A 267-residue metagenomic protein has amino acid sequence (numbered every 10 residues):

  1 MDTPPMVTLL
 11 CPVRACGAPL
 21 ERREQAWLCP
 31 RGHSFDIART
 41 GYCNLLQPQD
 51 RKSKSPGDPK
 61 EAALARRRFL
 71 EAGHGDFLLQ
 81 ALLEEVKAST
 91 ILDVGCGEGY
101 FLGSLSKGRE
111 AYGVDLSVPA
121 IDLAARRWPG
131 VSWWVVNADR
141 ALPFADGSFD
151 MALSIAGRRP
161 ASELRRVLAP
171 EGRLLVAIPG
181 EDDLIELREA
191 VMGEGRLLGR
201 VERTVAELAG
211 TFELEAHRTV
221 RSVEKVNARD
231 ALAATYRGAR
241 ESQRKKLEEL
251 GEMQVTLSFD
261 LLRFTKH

Functional and structural regions predicted by a protein language model:
M1-S55: N-terminal auxiliary segments of SAM/dcSAM-dependent transferases
K52, G57-F77: Class I SAM-dependent methyltransferase Rossmann-like catalytic core, especially the SAM/SAH-binding loop
A88-G97: Conserved class I S-adenosyl-L-methionine
E98-G108: Conserved SAM-binding loop of SAM-dependent methyltransferases across substrates and taxa, primarily the Class I
R140-M151: A short acidic, Gly/Pro-enriched loop at the edge of an enzyme's catalytic core that lines a small-molecule cofactor
A161-R173: A short glycine-rich, Lys/Arg-flanked "PGG" loop and its adjoining helix->strand segment in the class I
R173-R203: Conserved class I S-adenosyl-L-methionine
T219-H267: Conserved Class I S-adenosyl-L-methionine
